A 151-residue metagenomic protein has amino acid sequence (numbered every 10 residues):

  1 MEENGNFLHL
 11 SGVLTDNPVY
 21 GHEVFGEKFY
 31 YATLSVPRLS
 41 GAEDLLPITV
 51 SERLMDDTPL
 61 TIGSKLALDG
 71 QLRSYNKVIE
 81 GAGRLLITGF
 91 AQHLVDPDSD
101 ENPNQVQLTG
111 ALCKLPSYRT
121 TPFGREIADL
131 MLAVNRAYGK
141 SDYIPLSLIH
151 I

Functional and structural regions predicted by a protein language model:
N6, M55-P59, P103-N104: Short, surface-exposed secondary-structure edge patches
F7-G21, Q105-Y118: Structural detector for short beta-strands of small beta-barrel domains
F25-I48, F123-I144: OB-fold (S1/OB) nucleic-acid-binding surfaces
R53-A67: Short nucleic-acid-contacting surface segments enriched for D/E, G, S/T with interspersed K/R
S64-K77: Flexible glycine-rich surface loops and low-complexity tracts that mediate binding to linear polymers
K77-E101: OB-fold/S1-family single-stranded nucleic acid-binding modules
L94-I144: Extended, charge-rich, solvent-exposed interface segments
I149-I151: Conserved small/polar residues in nucleotide/adenosyl-binding loops
